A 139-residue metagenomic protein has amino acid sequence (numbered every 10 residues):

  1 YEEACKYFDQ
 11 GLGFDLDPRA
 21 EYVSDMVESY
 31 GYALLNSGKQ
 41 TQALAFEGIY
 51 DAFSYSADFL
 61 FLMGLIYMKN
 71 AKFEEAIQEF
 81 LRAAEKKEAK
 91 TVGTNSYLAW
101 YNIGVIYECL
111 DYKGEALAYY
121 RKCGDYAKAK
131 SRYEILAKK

Functional and structural regions predicted by a protein language model:
Y1-E2, Q40, F73, K113 (+1 more regions): TPR-repeat structural position
A4, Q42-A43, A76, A116: Single-residue signature of alpha-solenoid repeat helices
L12-S24, I49, E85-G93: Flexible helix-coil transition and linker loops at the boundaries of alpha-helical arrays
R19-E28, S54-L62, T94-W100: Generic helix N-cap/helix-start motif at coil->alpha-helix transitions
I77-E88, Y101, E108-S131: TPR/TPR-like (Sel1-like) alpha-helical repeat modules
